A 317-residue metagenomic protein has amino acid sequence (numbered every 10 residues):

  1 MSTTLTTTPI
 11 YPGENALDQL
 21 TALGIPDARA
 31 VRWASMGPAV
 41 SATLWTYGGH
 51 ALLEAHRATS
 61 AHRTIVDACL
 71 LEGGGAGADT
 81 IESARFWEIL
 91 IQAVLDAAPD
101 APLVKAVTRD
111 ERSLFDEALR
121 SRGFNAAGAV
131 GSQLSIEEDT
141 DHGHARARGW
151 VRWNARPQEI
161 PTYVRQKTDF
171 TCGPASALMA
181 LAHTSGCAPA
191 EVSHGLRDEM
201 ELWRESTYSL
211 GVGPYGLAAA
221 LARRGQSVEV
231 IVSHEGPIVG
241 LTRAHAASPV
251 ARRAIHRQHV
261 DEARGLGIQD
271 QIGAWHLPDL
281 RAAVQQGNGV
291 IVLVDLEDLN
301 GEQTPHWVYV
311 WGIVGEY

Functional and structural regions predicted by a protein language model:
M1-A34: Short amphipathic alpha-helix that is part of the acyltransferase structural core
T4-T7, N125-V130, S227-V230: Short secondary-structure junctions
S35-Q92: Conserved donor-binding loop and adjoining core beta-sheet/short helix segment in diverse acyl/aminoacyl transferases
A98-D110: Conserved GNAT acetyl-CoA-binding A-motif
D110-S132: Conserved active-site alpha-helix within GNAT-family acetyltransferase domains
Q133-N154: C-terminal "cap" of GNAT-fold acetyltransferases
A147-I231: Active-site nucleophile-adjacent alpha helix/oxyanion-hole segment immediately C-terminal to the catalytic cysteine
W203-P305, W311-Y317: Conserved active-site-adjacent core of cysteine acyl-enzyme catalytic domains
